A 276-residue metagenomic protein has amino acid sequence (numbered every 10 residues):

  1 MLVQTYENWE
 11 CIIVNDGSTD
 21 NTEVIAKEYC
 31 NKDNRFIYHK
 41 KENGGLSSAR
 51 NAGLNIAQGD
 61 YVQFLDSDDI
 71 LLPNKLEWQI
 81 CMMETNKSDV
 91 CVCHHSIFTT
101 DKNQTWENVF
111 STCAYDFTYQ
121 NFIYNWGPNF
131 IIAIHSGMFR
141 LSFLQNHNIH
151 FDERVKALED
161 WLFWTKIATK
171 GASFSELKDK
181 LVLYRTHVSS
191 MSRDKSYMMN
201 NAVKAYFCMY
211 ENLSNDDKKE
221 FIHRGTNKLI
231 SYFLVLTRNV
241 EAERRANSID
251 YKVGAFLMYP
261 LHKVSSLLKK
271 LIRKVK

Functional and structural regions predicted by a protein language model:
M1, D16-G17, G44-G45, S67: Conserved short acidic donor-positioning loop in nucleotide-sugar-dependent glycosyltransferases
M1-N8: Short, acidic, metal-binding catalytic loop of nucleotide-sugar glycosyltransferases
E7, N15-V24, D66: A conserved acidic beta->alpha catalytic loop
N21, D69-M82: Acidic donor-binding/catalytic loop of UDP-sugar-dependent glycosyltransferases, especially processive GT2
K41-A57, W78: Glycine-rich, basic loop-to-helix element that forms the pyrophosphate-binding segment of sugar-nucleotide handling
L46, L76-I149, S196, R224: Flexible acidic/His/Gly-enriched loops in nucleotide-sugar-dependent glycosyltransferase catalytic domains
N55, A114-A202: Conserved nucleotide-sugar donor-binding catalytic segment
V62: Short aromatic/hydrophobic "clamp" motif used to bind/position activated sugar donors
